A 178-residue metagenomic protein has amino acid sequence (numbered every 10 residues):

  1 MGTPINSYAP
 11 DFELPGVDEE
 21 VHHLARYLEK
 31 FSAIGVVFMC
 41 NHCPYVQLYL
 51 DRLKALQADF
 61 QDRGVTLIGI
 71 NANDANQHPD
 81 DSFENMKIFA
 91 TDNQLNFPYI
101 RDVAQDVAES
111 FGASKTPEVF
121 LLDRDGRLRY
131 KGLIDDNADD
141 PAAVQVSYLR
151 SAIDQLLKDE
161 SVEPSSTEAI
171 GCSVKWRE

Functional and structural regions predicted by a protein language model:
M1-S166, S173-E178: Chalcogenol-based redox active-site neighborhoods
